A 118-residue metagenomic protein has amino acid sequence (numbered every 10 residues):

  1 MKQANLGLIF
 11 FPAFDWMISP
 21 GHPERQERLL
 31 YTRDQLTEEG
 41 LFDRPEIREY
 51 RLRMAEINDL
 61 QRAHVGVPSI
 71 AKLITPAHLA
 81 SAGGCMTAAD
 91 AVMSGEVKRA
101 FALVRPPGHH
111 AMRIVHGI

Functional and structural regions predicted by a protein language model:
M1-I118: HDAC/HDAC-like amidohydrolase catalytic core signature
